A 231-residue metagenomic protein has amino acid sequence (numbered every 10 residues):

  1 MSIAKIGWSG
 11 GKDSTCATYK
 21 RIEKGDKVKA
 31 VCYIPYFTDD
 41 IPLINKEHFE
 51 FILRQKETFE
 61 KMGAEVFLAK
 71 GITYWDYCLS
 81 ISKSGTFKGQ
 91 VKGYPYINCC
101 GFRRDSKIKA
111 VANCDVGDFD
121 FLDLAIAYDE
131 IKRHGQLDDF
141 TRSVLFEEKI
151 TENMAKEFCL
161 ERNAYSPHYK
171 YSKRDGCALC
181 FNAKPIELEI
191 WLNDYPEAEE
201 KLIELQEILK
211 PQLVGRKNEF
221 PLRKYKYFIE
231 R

Functional and structural regions predicted by a protein language model:
M1-R231: Nucleotide-activated chemistry modules centered on ATP-dependent adenylation/adenylyltransferase
